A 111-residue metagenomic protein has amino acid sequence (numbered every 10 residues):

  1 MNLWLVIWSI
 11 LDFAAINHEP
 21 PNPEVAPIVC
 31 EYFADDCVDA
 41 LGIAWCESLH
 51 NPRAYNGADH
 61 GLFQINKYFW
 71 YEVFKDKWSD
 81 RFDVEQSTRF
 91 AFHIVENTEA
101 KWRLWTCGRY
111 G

Functional and structural regions predicted by a protein language model:
M1-L49: Export/targeting segments at the very N-terminus of extracytoplasmic proteins
A40-G42, R53-G111: Catalytic and binding regions of secreted/periplasmic enzymes and modules that target cell-wall glycans
